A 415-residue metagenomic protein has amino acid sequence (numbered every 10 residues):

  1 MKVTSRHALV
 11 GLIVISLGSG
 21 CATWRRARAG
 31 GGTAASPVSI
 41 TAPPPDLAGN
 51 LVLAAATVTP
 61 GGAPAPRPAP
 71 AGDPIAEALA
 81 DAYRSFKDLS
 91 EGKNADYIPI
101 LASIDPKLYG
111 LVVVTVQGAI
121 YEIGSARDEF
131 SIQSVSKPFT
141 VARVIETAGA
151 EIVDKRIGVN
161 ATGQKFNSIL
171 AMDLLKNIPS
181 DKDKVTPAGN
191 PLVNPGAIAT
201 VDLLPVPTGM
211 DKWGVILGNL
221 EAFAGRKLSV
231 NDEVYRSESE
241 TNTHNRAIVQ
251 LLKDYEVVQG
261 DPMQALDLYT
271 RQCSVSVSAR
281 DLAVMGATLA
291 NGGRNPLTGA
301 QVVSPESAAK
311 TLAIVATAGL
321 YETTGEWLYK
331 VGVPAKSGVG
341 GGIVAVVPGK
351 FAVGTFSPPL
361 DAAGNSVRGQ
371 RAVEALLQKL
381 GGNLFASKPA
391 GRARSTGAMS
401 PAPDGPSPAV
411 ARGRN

Functional and structural regions predicted by a protein language model:
M1-L9: Bacterial N-terminal signal peptides that target proteins for export
V10-S19: Bacterial N-terminal signal peptides
G20-V38: Bacterial Sec signal peptide processing site at the extreme N-terminus
V58, N291-N415: Structured C-terminal helix/loop/strand segments within mature extracytoplasmic catalytic/sensor domains
R67-S85, L89-E91, V144-Q272: Active-site-adjacent helix/loop patches that line small-molecule binding or acyl-intermediate pockets
K87-I123, V344-A345: A short, well-structured edge-of-sheet supersecondary motif
G118, S131-D154, M285, V353: Active-site SXXK
P138-V144, I248, S276-N295, V347-P358: Active-site-proximal alpha-helical segments within enzyme catalytic domains
